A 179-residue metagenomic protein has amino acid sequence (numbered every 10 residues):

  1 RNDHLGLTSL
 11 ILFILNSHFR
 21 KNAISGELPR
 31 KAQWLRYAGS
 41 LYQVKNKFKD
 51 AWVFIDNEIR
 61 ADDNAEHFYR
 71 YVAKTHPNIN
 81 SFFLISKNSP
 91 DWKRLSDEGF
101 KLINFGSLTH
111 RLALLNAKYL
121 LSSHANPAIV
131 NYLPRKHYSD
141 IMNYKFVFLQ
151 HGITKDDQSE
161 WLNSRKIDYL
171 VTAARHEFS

Functional and structural regions predicted by a protein language model:
R1-E58, K74, N78, S86: Non-catalytic N-terminal targeting/anchoring module and adjacent flexible stem/linker that precedes the structured
D50-S179: Active-site and donor-binding regions of nucleotide-sugar-utilizing enzymes
